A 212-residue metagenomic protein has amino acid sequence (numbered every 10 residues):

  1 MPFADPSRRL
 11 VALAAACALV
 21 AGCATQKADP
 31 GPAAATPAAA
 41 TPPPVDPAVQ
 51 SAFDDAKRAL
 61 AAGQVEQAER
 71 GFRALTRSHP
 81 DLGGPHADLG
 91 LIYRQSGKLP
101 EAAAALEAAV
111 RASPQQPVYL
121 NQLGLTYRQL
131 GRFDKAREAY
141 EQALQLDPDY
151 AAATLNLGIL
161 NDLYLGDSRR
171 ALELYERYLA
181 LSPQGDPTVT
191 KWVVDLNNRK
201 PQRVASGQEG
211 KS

Functional and structural regions predicted by a protein language model:
A24-K27: Bacterial signal peptide processing site
V45-L82, L91, Q95: Alpha-helical segment of the N-proximal tetratricopeptide repeat
V49, G83-G84, P117-V118, A151-A152 (+1 more regions): Helix-start (N-cap) detector for alpha-helical repeat units in TPR-like alpha-solenoids, especially tetratricopeptide
A62-A74, Q95-A108, L130-Q142, L165-R177 (+1 more regions): Structural signature of tandem alpha-helical TPR/SEL1-like repeats, specifically the intra-repeat loop/turn
S78, R111-A112, L146, A180-S182: Structural marker of alpha-solenoid helical repeat scaffolds
D88, Q122, N156, K191-W192: Canonical tetratricopeptide repeat
